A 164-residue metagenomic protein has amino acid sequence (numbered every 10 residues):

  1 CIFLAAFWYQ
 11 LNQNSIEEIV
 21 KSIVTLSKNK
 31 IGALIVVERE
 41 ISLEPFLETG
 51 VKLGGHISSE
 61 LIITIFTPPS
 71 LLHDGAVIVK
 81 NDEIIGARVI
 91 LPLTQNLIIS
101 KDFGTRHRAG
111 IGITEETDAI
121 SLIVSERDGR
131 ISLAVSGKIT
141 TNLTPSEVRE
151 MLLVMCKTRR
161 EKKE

Functional and structural regions predicted by a protein language model:
C1-E164: Divalent-cation
